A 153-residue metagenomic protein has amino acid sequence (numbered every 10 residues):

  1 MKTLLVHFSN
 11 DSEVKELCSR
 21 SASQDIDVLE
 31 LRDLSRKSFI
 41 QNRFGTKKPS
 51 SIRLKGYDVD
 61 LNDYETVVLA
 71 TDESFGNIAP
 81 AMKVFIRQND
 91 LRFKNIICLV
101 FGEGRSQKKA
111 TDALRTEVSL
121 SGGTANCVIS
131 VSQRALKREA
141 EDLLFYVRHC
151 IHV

Functional and structural regions predicted by a protein language model:
M1-A70, F75-R87, S121-G122, F145-V153: N-terminal beta1-alpha1-beta2 submodule of the flavodoxin-like/Rossmannoid cofactor-binding fold
E13, S106-K109, L136-K137: Short, charged/polar "capping" segments at the starts of alpha-helices and the immediately preceding loops
E30-R32, V100, I129-S130: Residue-level recognition of beta-strand->loop/alpha-helix junctions
S74-F75, L91, E103-S106: Short Gly/Pro-enriched loop/turn and capping motifs at secondary-structure junctions
L91-N95, S121-G123: A short helix->loop->beta-strand "cap" motif at the edges of active sites that frequently abuts
V100-S106, S132-R134: Short beta-alpha junction loops
G104-E117: Glycine-rich, charge-decorated loop segments at or immediately adjacent to ligand/cofactor-binding or catalytic sites
T124-V153: Glycine-rich phosphate/pyrophosphate-binding loop and the adjoining helix
